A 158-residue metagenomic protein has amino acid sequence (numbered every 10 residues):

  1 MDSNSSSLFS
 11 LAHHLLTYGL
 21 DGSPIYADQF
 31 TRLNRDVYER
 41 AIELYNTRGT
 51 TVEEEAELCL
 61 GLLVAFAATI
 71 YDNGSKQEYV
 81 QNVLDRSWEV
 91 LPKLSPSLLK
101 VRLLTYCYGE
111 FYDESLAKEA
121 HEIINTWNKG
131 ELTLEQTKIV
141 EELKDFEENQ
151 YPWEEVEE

Functional and structural regions predicted by a protein language model:
D2-F9, R35-Y38, E114-A117, T133 (+1 more regions): Low-complexity, intrinsically disordered regions enriched in charged/polar residues
D2-I25, G49-Y71, S95-E110, K138-D145: Amphipathic alpha-helical repeat scaffolds of TPR domains
S3, Q29, N46, T50 (+3 more regions): Structural signature of alpha-solenoid helical repeat scaffolds
L8, E122-E158: Terminal, low-structured helical/coil segments at or just beyond the last alpha-helical repeat
D28-R32, E78-Q81, L104, T137: Short, charged, amphipathic alpha-helical segments
R32-N46, G74-L91, S115-N128, E154-E158: Alpha-helical repeat scaffolds
A65-N73, G109-E119, F146-E158: Alpha-helical linker/edge segments of TPR/alpha-solenoid repeat scaffolds and analogous pre-/post-domain helices
